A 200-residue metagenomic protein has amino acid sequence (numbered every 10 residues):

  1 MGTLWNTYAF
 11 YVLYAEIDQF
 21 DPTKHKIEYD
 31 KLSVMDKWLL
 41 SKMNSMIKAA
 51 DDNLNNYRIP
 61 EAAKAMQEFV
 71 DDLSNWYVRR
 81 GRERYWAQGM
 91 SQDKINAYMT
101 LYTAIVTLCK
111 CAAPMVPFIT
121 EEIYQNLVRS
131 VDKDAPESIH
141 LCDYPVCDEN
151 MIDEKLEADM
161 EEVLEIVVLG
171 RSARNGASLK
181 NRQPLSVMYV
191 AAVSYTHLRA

Functional and structural regions predicted by a protein language model:
M1, W5-Y8, C109, V167 (+1 more regions): Short, amphipathic alpha-helical segments that act as regulatory/interfacial helices in nucleotide-processing proteins
G2-T7, K37-S45, A63-E83: Core structural elements
N6-P22: Short amphipathic alpha-helices and their capping loops
Y11, N53, W76, R80 (+1 more regions): Short alpha-helical functional segments enriched in proximate histidine and acidic residues
D18-K48, R79-L169, A177, S186-A191: Acidic, turn-prone loop/beta-hairpin segments
A50, L54-E61: Short helix-adjacent coil turns
T196-A200: Conserved small/polar residues in nucleotide/adenosyl-binding loops
